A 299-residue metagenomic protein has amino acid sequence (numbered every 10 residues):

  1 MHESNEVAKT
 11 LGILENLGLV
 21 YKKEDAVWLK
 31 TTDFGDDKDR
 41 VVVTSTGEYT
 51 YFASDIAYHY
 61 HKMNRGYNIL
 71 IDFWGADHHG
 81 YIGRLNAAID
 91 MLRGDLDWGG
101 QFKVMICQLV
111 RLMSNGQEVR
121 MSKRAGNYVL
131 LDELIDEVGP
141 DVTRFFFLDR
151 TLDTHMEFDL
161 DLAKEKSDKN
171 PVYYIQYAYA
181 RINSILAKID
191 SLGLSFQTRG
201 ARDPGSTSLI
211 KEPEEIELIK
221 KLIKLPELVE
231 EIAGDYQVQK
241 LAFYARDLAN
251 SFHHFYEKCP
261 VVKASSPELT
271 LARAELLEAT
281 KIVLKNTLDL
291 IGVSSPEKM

Functional and structural regions predicted by a protein language model:
M1-M299: Non-catalytic interaction-recognition regions
